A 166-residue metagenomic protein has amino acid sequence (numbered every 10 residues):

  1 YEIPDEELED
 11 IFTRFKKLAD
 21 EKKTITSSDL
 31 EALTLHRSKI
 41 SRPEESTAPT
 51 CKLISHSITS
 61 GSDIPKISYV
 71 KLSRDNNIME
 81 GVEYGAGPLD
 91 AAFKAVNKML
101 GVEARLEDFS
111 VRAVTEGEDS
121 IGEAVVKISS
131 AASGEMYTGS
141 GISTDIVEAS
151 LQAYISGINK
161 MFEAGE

Functional and structural regions predicted by a protein language model:
Y1-E166: Terminal or standalone catalytic/regulatory effector modules within metabolic enzymes and repeat proteins
